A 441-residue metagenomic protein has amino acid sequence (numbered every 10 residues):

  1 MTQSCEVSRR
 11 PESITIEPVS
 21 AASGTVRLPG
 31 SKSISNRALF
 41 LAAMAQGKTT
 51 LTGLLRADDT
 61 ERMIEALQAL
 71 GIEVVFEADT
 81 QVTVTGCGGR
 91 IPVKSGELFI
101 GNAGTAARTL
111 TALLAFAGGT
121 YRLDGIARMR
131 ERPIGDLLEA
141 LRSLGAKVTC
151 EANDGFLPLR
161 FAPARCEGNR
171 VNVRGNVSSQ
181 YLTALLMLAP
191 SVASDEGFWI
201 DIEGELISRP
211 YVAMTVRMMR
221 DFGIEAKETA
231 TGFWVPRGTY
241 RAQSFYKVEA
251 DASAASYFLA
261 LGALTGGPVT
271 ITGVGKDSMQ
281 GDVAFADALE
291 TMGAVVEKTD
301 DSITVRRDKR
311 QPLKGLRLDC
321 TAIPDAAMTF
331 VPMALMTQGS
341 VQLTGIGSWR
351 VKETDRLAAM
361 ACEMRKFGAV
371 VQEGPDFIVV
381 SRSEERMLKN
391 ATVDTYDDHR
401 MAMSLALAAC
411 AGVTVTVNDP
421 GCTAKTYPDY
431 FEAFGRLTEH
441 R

Functional and structural regions predicted by a protein language model:
M1-R441: Short, structured segments at the rim of ligand-binding sites
